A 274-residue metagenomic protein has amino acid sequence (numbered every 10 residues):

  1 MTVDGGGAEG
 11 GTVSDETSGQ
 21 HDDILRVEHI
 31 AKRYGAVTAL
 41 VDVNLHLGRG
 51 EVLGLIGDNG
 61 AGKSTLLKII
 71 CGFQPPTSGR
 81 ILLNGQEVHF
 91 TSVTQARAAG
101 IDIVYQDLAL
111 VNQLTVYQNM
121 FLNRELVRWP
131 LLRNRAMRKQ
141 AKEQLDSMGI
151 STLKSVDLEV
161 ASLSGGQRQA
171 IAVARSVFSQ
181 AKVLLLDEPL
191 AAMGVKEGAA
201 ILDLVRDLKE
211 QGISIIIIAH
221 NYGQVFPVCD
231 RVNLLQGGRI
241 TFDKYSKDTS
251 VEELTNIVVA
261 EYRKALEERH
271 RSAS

Functional and structural regions predicted by a protein language model:
M1-G7, V13: N-terminal acidic, proline/glycine-rich, low-complexity intrinsically disordered segments
D15-S274: Glycine-rich phosphate-binding loops of nucleotide-dependent enzymes
